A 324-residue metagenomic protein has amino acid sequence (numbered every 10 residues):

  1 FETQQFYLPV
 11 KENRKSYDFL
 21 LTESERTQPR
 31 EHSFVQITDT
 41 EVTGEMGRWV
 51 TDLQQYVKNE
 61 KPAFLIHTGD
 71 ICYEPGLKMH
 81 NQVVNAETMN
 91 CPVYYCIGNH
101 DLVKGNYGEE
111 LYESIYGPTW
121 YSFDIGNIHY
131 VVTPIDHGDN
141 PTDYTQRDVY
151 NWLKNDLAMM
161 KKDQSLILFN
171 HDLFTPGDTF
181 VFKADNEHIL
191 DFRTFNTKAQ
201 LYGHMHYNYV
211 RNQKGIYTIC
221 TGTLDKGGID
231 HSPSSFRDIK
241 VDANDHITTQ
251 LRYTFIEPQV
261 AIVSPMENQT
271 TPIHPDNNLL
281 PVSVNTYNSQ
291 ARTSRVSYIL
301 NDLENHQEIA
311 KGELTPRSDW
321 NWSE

Functional and structural regions predicted by a protein language model:
F1-T27, V260-E324: Beta-strand-enriched, solvent-exposed domains that form extended recognition/catalytic surfaces
E2-M79: N-terminal active-site segment of His-dependent metallophosphoesterases
T3-P9, K78-M160, D185-A199, Y207-A243 (+1 more regions): Extended active-site neighborhood of metal-dependent phosphoesterases/phosphodiesterases
F34-Q36, H67, Y95, L168 (+1 more regions): Residue-level marker for buried hydrophobic side chains located in beta-strands that build the well-ordered beta-sheet
D39, G69-D70, G98-N99, H171 (+1 more regions): Active-site glycine-centered loops adjacent to acidic/histidine catalytic or metal-binding residues that shape
V42-G47, I71-L77, L102-G105, T142-D143 (+2 more regions): Acidic-and-aromatic substrate-binding clefts and catalytic sites of carbohydrate-active enzymes
Q55-F64, N140-T218, P272-S283, N288 (+1 more regions): His/acidic metal-ligating clusters that form di-metal
I216-N288, R292-S294: Binuclear metal-dependent phosphoesterase catalytic core
